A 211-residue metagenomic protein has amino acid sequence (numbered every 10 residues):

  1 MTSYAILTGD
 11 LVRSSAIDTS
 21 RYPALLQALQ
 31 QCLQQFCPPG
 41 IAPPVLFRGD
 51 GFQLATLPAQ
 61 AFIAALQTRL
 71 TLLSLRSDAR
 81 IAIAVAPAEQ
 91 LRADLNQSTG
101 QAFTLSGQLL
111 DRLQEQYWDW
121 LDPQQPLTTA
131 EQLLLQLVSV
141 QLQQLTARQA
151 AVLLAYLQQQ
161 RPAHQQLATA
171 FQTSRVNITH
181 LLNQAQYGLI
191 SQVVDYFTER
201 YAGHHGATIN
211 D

Functional and structural regions predicted by a protein language model:
M1-D111: DNA-contacting interfaces and partner/effector-binding or oligomerization modules in DNA-centric proteins
L91-Q97, R112-Q136: Flexible, glycine/charge-rich interdomain/linker segments that couple and regulate nucleotide signaling catalytic cores
L142-A150, R161: Short helix-coil-helix linker/hinge
A151-A155: Short alpha-helical "packing" element that flanks the helix-turn-helix/winged-helix DNA-binding module
Y156-Q160: Short helix-to-turn junction characteristic of helix-turn-helix DNA-binding domains, especially the helix
A163-Q172, I178: Short alpha-helical "recognition helix" segments of helix-turn-helix
L182, L189: DNA major-groove recognition helix of helix-turn-helix
V194-A207: Short, basic, alpha-helical segments at the C-terminal edge of helix-turn-helix-like DNA-binding modules
